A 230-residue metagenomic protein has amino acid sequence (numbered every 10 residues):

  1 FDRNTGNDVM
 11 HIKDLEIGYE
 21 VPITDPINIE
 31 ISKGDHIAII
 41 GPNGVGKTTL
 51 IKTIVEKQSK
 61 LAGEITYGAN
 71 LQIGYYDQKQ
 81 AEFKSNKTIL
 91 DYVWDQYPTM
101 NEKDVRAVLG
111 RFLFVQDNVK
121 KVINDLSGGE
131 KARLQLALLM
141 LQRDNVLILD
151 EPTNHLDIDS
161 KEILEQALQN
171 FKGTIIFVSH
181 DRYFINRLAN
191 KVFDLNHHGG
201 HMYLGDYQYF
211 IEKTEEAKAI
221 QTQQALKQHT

Functional and structural regions predicted by a protein language model:
D2-T230: ABC ATP-binding cassette signature C-motif
